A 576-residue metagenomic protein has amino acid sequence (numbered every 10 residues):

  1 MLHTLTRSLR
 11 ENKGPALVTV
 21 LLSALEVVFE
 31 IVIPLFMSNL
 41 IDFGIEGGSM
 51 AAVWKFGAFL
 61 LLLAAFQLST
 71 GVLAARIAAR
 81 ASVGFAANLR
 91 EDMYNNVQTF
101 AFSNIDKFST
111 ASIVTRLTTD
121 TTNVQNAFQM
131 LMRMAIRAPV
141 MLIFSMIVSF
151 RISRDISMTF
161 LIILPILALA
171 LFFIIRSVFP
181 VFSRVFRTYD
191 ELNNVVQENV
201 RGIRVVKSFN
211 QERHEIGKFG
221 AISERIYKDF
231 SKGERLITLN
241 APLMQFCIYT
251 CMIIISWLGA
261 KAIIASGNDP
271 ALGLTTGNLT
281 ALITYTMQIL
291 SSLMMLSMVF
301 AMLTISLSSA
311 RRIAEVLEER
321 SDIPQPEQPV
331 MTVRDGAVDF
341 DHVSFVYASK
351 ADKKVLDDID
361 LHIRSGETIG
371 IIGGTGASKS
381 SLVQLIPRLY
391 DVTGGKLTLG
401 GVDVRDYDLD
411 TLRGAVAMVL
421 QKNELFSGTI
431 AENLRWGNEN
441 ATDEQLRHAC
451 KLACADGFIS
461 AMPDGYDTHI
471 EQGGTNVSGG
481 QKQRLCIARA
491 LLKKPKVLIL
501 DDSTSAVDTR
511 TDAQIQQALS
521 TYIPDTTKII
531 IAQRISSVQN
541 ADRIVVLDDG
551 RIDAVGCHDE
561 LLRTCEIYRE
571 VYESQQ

Functional and structural regions predicted by a protein language model:
M1-E30, M37, I45-F56, F66 (+14 more regions): Membrane-integrated ABC transporters
E11, P15-V27, F59-L60, S69 (+2 more regions): Transmembrane helices of ABC transporter permease
E11-K13, T99-S103, T119-M132, I136 (+6 more regions): An intracellular "coupling" helix at the cytosolic face of ABC transporter transmembrane type-1 domains
G14-P15, L63-S82, R133-V140, L161-T188 (+4 more regions): Alpha-helical transmembrane segments of multi-pass membrane proteins
L21-L22, F29-D42, L63-T110, V114 (+10 more regions): Juxtamembrane helix-loop junctions of ABC transporter transmembrane domains
G47, V83, E91-T115, T119-T121 (+5 more regions): Short intracellular "coupling" helices and adjacent cytoplasmic loop segments at the cytosolic face of multi-pass
S49-V53, A58, V148-I162, K232-R312 (+1 more regions): Helix-loop-helix
M331-Q576: ABC-type nucleotide-binding domain
